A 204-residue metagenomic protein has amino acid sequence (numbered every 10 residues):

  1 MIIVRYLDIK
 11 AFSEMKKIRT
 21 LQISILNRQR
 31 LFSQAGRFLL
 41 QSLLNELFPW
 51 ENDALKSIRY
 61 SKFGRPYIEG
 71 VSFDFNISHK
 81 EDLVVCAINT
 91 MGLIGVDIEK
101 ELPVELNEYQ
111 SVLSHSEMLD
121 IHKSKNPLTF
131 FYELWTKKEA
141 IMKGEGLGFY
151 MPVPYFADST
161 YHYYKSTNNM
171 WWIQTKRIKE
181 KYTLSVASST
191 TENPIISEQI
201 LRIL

Functional and structural regions predicted by a protein language model:
M1-L204: Core catalytic alpha/beta fold that binds nucleotide/phospho-ligands
